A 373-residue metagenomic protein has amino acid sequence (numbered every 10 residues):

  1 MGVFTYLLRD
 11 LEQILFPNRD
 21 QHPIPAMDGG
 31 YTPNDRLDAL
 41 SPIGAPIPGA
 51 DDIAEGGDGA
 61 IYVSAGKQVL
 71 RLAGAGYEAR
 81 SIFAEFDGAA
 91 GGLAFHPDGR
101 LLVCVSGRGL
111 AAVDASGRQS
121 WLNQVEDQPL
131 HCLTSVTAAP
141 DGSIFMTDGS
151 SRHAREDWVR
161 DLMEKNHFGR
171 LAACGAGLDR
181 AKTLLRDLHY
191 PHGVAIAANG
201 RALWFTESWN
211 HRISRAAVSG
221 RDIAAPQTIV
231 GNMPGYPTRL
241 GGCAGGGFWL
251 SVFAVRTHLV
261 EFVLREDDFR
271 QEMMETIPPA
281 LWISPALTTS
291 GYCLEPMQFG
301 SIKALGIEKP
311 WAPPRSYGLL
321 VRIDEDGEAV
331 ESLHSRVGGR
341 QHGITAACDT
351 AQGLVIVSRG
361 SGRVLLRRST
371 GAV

Functional and structural regions predicted by a protein language model:
M1-V373: Sequence-structural signature of mature extracellular/luminal beta-sheet repeat domains, prominently beta-propellers
